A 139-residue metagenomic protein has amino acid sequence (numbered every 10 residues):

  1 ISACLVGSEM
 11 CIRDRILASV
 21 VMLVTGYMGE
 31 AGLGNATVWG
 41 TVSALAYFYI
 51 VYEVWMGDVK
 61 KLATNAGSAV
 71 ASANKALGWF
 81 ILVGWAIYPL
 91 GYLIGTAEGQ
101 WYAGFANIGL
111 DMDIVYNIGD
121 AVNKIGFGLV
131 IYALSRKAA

Functional and structural regions predicted by a protein language model:
I1-G7, C11-I12: Single conserved hydrophobic/aromatic residue that forms the stacking wall/gate of nucleotide- or nucleobase-binding
R13-M22, S43-A46: Mid-membrane cores of alpha-helical transmembrane segments in multi-pass membrane proteins, especially transporters
V20-E30, P89: Hydrophobic alpha-helical transmembrane segments and adjacent interfacial helices in integral membrane proteins
T25, A46-S68, G91-G95: Alpha-helical transmembrane segments in multipass membrane proteins, preferentially the mid-helix core
Y27-V38, F48: Membrane-interface helix caps and helix-loop-helix hairpins in membrane proteins
G32-T37, W55-G67, I131-S135: A cytosolic-side transmembrane-helix exit/cap motif
W39-Y47, Y116-D120: Alpha-helical transmembrane segments of polytopic membrane proteins
E53-M56, A76-A139: C-terminal transmembrane-bundle signature of multipass membrane proteins, characterized by strong activation on
